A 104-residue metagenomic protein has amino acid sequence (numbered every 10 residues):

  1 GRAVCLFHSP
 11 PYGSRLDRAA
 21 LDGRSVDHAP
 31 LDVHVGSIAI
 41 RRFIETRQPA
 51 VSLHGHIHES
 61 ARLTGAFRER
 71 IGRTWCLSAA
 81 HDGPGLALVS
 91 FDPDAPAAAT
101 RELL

Functional and structural regions predicted by a protein language model:
R2-Q48: Active-site-proximal segments of metal-dependent phosphoesterases and phosphodiesterases across multiple
L6-P10, A50-A61: Histidine-centered catalytic micro-motifs
A39-T46, S60-L104: Binuclear metal-dependent phosphoesterase catalytic core
